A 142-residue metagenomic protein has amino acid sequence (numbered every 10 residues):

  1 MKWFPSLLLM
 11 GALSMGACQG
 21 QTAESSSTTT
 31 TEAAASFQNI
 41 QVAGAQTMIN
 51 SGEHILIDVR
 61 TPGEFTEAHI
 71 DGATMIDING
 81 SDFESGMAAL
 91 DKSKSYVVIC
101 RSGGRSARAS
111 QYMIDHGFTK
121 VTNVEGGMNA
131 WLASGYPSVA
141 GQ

Functional and structural regions predicted by a protein language model:
K2-L8, A12-S51, T66-S95, G104-Q142: Rhodanese-like catalytic fold shared by cysteine-dependent sulfurtransferases and DSP/PTP-type phosphatases
A45, I55-R60: Short hydrophobic beta-strand that contains or immediately precedes a catalytic carboxylate
I99: Short, surface-exposed ligand- or partner-binding patches at beta-edge/loop junctions that are enriched in aromatics
